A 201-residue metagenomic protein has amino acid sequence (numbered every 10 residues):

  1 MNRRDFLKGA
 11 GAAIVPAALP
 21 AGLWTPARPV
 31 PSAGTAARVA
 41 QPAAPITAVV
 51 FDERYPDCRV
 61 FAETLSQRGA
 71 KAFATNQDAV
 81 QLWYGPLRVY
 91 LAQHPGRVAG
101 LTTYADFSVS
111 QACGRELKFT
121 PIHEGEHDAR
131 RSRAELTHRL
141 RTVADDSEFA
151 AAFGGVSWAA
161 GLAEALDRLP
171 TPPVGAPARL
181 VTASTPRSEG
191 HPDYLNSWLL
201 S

Functional and structural regions predicted by a protein language model:
M1-P29: N-terminal export signals
A21-Y55, V60-E63: C-terminal segment of N-terminal export signals and the immediately downstream linker at the start of the mature
P45-S201: Long, folded non-catalytic interaction modules
